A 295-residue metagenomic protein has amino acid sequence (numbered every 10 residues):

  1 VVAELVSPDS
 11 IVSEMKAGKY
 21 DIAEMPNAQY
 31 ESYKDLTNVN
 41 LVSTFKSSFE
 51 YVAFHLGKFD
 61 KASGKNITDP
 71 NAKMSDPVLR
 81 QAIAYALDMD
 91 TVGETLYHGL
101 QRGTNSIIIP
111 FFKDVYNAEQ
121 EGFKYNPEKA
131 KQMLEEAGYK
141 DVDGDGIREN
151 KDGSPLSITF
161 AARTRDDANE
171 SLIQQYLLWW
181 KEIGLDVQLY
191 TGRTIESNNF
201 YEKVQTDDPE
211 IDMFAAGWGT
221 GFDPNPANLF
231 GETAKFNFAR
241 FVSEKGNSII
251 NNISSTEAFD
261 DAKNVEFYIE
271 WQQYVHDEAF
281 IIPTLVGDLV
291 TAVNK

Functional and structural regions predicted by a protein language model:
V1-S7, K140-G217: Ligand/substrate-recognition segments at binding pockets and active sites
V1-Y33, D186: Ligand-site clamp/hinge motif
K19-D21, T37-V39, S75-Q81, D88-V92 (+4 more regions): Loop/turn elements at helix/coil->beta-strand transitions in domains of secreted/extracellular proteins
P26-T37, G219-P224: A ligand-binding cleft/hinge motif common to bilobed small-molecule-binding domains
S43-E50, A82-A118, K129, A168-L178 (+1 more regions): Detector for C-terminal structural segments
S48-V78, T95, Q120, G287-D288: A bilobed periplasmic-binding-protein/Venus flytrap-type ligand-binding module shared by bacterial periplasmic
K61-P70, S75-L79, F111-A118, P155-S157 (+3 more regions): Flexible glycine/proline-enriched surface loops and loop-helix/loop-strand junctions
